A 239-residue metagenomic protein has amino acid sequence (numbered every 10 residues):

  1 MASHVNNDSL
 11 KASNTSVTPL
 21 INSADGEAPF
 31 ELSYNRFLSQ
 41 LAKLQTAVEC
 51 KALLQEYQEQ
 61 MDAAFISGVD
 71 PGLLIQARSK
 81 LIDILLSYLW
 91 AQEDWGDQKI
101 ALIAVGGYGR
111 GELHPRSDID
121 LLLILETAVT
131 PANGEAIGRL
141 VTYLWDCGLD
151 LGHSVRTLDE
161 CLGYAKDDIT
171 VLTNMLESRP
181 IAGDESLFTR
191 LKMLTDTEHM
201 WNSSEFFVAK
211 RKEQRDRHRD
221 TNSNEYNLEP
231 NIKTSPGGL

Functional and structural regions predicted by a protein language model:
A2-L239: A nucleotide- and high-energy phosphate-metabolite-utilizing enzyme signature
